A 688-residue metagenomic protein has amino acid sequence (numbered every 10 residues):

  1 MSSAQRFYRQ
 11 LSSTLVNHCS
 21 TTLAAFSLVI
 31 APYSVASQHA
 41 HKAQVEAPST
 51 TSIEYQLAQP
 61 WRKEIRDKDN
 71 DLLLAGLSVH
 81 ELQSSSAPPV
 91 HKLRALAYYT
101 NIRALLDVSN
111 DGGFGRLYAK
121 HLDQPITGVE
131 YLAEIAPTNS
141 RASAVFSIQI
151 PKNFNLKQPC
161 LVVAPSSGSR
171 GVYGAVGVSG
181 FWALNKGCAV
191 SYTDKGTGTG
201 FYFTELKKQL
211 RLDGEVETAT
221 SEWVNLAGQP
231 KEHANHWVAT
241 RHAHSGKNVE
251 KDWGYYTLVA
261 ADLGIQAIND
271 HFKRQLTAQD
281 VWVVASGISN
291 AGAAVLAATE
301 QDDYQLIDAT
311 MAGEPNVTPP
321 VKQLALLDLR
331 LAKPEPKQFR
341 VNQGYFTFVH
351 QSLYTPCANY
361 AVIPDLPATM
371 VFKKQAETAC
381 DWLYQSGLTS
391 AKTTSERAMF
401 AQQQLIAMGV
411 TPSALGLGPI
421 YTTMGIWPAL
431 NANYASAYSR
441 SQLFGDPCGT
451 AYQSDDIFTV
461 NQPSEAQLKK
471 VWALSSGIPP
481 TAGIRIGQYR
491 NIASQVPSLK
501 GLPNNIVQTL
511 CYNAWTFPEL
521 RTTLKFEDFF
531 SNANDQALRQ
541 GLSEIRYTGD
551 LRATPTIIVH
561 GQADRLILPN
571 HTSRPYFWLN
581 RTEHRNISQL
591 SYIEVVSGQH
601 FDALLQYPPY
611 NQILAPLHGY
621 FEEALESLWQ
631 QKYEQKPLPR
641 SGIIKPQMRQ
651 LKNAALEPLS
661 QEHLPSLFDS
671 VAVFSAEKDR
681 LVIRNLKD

Functional and structural regions predicted by a protein language model:
M1-V16: N-terminal secretory signal peptides that target proteins for export/translocation
T14-V16, S20-T21, I65, L276: Hydrophobic alpha-helical segments and their boundary regions
C19-A31: Bacterial N-terminal signal peptides
I30-H39: Bacterial Sec-dependent signal peptides at the C-terminal "C-region" and cleavage site
Q38-D688: C-terminal His-loop and adjacent cap/lid subdomain of alpha/beta-hydrolase
